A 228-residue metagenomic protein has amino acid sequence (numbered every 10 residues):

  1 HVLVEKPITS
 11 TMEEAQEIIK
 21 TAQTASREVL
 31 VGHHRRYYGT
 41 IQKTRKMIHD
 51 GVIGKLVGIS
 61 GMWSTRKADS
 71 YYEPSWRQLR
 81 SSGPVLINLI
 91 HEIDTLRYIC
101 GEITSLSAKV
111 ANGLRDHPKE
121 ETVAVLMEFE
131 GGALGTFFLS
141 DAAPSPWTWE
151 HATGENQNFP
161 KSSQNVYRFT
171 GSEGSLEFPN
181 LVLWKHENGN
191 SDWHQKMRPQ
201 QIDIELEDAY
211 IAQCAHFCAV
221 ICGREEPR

Functional and structural regions predicted by a protein language model:
H1, E73-R80, G154, D192-Q200: Short glycine/proline- and charge-enriched loop/turn segments that cap or connect secondary-structure elements
H1, I53, G223-R228: Short, intrinsically disordered, charge-balanced linker/junction segments flanking boundaries in proteins
H1-R36, G51: Beta-strand-loop-alpha-helix segment that lines the small-molecule cofactor/substrate pocket of alpha/beta enzymes
V4-E5, V31, S60, F137 (+1 more regions): Hydrophobic residues in well-ordered beta-strands that form the structural core
R27-E28, R35-M127, L134: Predominantly a Rossmann-like dinucleotide-binding segment in NAD(P)-dependent oxidoreductases
S81-I87, Q164, P199-D208: A short glycine-threonine-serine/GTX helix/turn-capping micro-motif
I93-V182, I211-E226: Contiguous beta-strand/loop segments that form the cofactor/metal-binding neighborhood of enzyme cores
P146-H151, E187-W193: A short, polar/proline- and glycine-enriched secondary-structure boundary/capping micro-motif
